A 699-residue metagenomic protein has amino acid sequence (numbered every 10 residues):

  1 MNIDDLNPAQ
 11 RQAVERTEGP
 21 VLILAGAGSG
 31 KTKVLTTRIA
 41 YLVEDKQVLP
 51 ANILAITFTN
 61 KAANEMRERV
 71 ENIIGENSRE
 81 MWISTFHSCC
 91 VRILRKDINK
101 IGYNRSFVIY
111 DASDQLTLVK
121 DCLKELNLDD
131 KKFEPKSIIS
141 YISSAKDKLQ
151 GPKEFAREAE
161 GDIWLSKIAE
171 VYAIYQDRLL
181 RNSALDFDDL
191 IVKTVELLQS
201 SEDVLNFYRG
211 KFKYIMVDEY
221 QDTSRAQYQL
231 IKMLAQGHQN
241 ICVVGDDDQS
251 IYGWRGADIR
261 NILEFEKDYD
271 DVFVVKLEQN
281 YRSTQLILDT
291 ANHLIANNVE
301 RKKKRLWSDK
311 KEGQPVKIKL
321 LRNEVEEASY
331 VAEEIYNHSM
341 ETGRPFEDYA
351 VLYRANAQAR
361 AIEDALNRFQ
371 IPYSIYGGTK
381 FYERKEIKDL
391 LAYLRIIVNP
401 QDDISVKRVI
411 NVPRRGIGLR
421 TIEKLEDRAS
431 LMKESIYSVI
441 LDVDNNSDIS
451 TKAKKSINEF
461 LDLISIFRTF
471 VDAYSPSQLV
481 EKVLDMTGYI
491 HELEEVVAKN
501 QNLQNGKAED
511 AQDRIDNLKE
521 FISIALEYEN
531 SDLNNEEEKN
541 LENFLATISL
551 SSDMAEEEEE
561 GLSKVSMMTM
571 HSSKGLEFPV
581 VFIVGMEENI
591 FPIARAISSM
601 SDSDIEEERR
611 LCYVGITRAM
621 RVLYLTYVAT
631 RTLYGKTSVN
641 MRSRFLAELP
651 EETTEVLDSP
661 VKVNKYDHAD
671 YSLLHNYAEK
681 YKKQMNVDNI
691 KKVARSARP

Functional and structural regions predicted by a protein language model:
M1, T653-P699: Acidic, low-complexity intrinsically disordered tails
N2-E18, A226: N-terminal pre-P-loop "Q-motif" helix
E18-V21, S29, A40-Y214, Q236-Q239 (+14 more regions): A basic/glycine-biased coupling hinge at the interface between accessory DNA-binding modules
G19, V48-N52, N77-E80, G237-N240 (+9 more regions): Short glycine-/polar-rich loops that comprise or flank the Walker A/P-loop and associated switch/sensor motifs
I23, A27-L35, I39, I98 (+6 more regions): Helicase P-loop NTPase motor core
A27, F212-T223, Q227, D247-D248 (+2 more regions): Conserved Walker B
S29, Q221-N297, R305-D309, S430 (+3 more regions): Conserved helicase motor core of SF1/SF2 NTP-dependent helicases
R157-G161, P345, A359-I371, R384 (+1 more regions): Conserved helicase C-terminal RecA-like lobe
